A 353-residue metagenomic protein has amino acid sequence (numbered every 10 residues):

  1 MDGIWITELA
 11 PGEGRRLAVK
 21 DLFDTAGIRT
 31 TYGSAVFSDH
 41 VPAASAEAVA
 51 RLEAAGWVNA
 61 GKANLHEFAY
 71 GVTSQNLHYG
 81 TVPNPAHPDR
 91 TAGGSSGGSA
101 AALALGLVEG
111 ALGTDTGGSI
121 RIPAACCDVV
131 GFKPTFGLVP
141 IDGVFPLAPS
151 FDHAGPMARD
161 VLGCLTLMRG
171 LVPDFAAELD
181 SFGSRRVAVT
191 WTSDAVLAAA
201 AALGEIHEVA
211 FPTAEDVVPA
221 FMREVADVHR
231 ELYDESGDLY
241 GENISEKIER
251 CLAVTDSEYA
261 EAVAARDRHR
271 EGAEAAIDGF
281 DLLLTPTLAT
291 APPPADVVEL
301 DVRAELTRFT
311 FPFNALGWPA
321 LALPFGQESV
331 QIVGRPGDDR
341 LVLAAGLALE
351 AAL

Functional and structural regions predicted by a protein language model:
M1-V41, S45-A46, H66-G71, P292: Short, well-ordered alpha-helical
G14-Y32, A220-D267, E274, P324-Q331: Short helix-loop capping/hinge segments that flank enzyme active sites or metal/cofactor-binding pockets
L17, T25-A26, H153, R169-M222 (+3 more regions): Gly/Ser-rich, acidic/histidine-flanked active-site/gating loops
A35-A43, G80-S95: Short pre-catalytic strand/loop immediately N-terminal to key active-site residues, enriched for Gly-Thr
A50, L105-A188, S193, A315-L353: Structural helix-boundary/capping segments
P88-A100, T114, G118-S119, P123-A124: Gly/Ser-rich catalytic serine loop of serine hydrolases
L165, L171, A260-L353: Glycine-rich, small-residue loops and helix-cap segments that act as flexible hinges at active-site edges
S193-A210, R230-E235, Y259-F280: Acyltransferase
